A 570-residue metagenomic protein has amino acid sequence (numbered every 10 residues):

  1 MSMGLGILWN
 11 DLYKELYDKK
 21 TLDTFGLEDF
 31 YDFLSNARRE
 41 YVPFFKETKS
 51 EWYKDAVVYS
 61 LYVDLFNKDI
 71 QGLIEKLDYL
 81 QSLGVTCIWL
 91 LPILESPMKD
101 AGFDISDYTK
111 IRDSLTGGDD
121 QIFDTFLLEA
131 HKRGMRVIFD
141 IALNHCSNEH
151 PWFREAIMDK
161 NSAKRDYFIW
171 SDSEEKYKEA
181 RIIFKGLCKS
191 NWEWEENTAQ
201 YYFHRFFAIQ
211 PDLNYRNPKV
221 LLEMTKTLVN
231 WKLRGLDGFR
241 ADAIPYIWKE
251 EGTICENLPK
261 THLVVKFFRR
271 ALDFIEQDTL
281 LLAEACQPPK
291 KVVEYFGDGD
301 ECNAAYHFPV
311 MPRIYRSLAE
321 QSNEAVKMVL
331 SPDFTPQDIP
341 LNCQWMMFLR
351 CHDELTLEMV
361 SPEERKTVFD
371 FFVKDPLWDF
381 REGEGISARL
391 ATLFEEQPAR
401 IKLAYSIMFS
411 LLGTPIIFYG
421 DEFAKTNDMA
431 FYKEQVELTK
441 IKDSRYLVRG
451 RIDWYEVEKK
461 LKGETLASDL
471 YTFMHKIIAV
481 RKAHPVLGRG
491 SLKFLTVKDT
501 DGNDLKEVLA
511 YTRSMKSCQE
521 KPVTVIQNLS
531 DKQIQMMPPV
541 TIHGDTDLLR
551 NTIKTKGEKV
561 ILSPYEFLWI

Functional and structural regions predicted by a protein language model:
M1-L27, Y31-Y41, I275, F296-G299 (+2 more regions): Loop/helix patches that line or flank the sugar-binding groove of alpha-linked glycan CAZymes
M1-T225, L233, I244-S317: Acidic/aromatic-lined carbohydrate-recognition and catalytic surfaces of CAZymes acting on diverse glycans
D64-N67, L94-S96, L143-H145, A208-I209 (+11 more regions): Short, solvent-exposed loop/turn segments at secondary-structure junctions
T86, D237, P415: Short acidic/polar active-site loop segments enriched in Thr and Asp
F239-A243, F268, Y419: Extended, hydrophobic alpha-helical segments in both membrane/secreted and soluble proteins
L318-M328, P332-D333: Phosphate/diphosphate-binding loops
Q533-T552: Beta-strand-rich binding/interaction modules
K556-I570: C-terminal beta-strand-rich structural cap/linker in extracellular carbohydrate-active enzymes
